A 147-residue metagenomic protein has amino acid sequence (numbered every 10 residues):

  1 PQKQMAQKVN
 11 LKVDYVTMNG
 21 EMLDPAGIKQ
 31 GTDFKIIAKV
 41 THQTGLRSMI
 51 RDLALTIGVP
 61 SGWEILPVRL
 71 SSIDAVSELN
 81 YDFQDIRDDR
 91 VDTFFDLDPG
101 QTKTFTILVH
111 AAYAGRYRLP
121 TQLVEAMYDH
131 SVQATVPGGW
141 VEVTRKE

Functional and structural regions predicted by a protein language model:
P1-E147: C-terminal segments of large proteins
